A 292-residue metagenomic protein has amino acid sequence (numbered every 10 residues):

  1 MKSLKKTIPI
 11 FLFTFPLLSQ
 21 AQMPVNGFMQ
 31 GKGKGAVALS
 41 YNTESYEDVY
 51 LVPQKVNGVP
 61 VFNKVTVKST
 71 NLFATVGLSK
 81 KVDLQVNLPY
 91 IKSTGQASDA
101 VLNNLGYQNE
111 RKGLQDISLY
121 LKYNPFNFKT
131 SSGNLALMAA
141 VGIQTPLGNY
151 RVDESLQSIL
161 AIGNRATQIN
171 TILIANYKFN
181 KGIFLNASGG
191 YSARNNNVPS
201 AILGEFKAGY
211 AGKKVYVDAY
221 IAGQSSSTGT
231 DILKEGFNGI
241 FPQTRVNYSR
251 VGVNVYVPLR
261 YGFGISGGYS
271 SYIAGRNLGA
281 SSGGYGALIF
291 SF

Functional and structural regions predicted by a protein language model:
V25-G33, K81, F126-A136, G182 (+2 more regions): Short loop/turn motifs that connect adjacent beta-strands in outer-membrane beta-barrel proteins
G33, T66-T70, R111-L119, L135 (+5 more regions): Residues that define the transmembrane beta-barrel architecture of outer-membrane proteins
L39, L72-V76, V86, L119-Y123 (+7 more regions): Residues on the lipid-exposed face of transmembrane beta-strands in outer-membrane beta-barrel proteins
Y41-E47, L88-T94, P125, I143-N149 (+5 more regions): Transmembrane beta-strands of outer-membrane beta-barrel pores
T43-S69: Surface-exposed strand-loop-strand hairpins of Gram-negative outer-membrane beta-barrel proteins
E47, V82-V86, F128-T130, G182-L185 (+2 more regions): Repeated loop/turn-to-beta-strand initiation elements of outer-membrane beta-barrel proteins
Y50, I202, K207-F292: Outer membrane beta-barrel transmembrane domains
Q96-G189, N238-Q243: Outer-membrane pore/translocation modules
